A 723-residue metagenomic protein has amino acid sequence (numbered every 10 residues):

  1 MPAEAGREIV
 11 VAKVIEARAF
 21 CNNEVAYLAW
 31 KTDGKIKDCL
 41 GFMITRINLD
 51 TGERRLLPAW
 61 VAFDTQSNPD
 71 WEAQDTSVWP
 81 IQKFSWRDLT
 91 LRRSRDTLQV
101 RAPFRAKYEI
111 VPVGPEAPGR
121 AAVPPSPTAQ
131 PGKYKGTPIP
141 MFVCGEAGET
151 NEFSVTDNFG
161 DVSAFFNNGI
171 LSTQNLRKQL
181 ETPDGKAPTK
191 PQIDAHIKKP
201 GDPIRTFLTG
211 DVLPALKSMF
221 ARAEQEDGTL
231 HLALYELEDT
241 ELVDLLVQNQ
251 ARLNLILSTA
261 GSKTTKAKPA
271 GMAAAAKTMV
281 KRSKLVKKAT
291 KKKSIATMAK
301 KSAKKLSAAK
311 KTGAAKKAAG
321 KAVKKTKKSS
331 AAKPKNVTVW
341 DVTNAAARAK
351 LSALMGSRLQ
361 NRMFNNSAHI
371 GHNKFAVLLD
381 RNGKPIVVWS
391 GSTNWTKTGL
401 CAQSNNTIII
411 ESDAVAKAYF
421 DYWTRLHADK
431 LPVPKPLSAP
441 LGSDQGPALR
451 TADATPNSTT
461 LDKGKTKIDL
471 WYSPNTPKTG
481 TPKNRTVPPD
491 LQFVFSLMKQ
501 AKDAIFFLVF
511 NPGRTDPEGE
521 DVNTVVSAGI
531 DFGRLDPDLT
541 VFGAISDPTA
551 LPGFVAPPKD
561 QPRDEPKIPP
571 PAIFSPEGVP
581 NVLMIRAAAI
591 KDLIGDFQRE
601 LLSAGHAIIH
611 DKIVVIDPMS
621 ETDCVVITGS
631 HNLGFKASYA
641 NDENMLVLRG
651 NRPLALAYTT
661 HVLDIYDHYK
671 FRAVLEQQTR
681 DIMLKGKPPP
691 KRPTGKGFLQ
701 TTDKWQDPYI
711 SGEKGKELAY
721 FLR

Functional and structural regions predicted by a protein language model:
P2-K199, L213, K217, E224 (+7 more regions): PLD/PLD-like phosphodiesterase catalytic module centered on the HKD motif
T156-P200, L208-T209, R425-V487: Active-site cores of enzymes that catalyze phosphoryl transfer or operate on phosphate-rich substrates
I204, L208, E411, T486 (+1 more regions): Catalytic cores of large soluble enzymes that bind and process phosphate-bearing ligands
L208-A221, P488-L491: A short, well-structured juxtamembrane/interface segment
K217-A223, D227-T229, V494-A504: Short, contiguous, well-ordered secondary-structure segments
Y419-Y422: Interdomain helical connector at the RecA1-RecA2 junction of SF1/SF2 helicase-like NTPases
S443-V541, A550-P552: Beta-propeller domains
